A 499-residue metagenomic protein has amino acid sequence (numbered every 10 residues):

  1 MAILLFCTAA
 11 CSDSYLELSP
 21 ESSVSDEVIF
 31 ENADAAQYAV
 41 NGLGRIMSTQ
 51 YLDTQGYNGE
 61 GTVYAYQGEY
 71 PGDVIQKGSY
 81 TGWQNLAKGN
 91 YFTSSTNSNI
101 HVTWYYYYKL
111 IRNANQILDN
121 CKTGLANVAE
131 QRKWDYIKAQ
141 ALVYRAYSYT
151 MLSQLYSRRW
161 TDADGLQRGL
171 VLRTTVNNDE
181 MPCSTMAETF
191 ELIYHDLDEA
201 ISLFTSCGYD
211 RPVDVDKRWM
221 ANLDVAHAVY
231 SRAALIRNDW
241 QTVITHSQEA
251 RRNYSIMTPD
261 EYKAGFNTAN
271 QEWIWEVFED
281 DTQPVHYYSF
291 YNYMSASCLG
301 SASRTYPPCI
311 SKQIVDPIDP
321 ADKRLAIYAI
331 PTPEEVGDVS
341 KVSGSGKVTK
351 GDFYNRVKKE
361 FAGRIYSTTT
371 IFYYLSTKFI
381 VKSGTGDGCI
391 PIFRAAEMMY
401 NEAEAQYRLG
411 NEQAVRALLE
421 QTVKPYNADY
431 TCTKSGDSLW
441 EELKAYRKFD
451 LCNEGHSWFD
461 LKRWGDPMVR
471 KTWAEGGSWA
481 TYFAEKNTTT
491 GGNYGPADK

Functional and structural regions predicted by a protein language model:
C11-A65, S247, I314, I318-P320 (+4 more regions): Membrane-proximal, proline-rich intrinsically disordered regions
S12-D13, F204, L223-E261: Aromatic-residue-lined binding/catalytic grooves and analogous aromatic/hydrophobic interfacial grooves in multimeric
Y38, I244-P391, A395, D450 (+5 more regions): Hydrophobic-face positions in mid-chain alpha helices that act as interaction patches
Y80-L155, S184, S202-F204, G384-I390 (+1 more regions): Conserved, well-structured interaction surfaces
I111-A114, F190, L197, S247 (+1 more regions): Inward-facing hydrophobic residues that define packing positions of alpha-helical scaffold repeats
